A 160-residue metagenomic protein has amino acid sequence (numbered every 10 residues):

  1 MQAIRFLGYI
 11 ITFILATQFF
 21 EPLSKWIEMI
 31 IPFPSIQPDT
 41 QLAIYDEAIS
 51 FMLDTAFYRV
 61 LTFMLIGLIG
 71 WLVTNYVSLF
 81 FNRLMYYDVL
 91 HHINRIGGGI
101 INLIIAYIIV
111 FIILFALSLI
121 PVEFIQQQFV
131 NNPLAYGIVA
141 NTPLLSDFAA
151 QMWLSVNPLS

Functional and structural regions predicted by a protein language model:
M1-S160: Alpha-helical transmembrane segments and their juxtamembrane interface "caps" in small multi-pass membrane proteins
